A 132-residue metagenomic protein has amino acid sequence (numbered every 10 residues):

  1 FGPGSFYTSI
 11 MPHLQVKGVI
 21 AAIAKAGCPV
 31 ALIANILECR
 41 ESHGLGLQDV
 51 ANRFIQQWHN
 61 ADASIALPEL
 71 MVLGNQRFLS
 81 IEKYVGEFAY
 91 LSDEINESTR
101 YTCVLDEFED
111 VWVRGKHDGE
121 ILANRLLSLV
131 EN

Functional and structural regions predicted by a protein language model:
F1, I23, E69-L73: Generic low-polarity alpha-helical segments
F1-P3, A31: Short glycine-rich or small-residue beta-strand-to-loop segments that form or flank ligand, phosphate, metal/Fe-S
P3-M11, E38-S42, E109-K116: Glycine-rich phosphate/diphosphate-binding loops and the adjacent beta-loop-alpha structural elements that coordinate
F6-V16, K83-F88: Glycine/threonine-rich flexible loop motifs
P12-I20, L47-A51: Charged helix-capping and loop-helix junction motifs
K25-V30: A short helix->loop->beta-strand "cap" motif at the edges of active sites that frequently abuts
I33-N35, N75: Generic beta-sheet signal
H43-N132: C-terminal functional extensions of proteins
